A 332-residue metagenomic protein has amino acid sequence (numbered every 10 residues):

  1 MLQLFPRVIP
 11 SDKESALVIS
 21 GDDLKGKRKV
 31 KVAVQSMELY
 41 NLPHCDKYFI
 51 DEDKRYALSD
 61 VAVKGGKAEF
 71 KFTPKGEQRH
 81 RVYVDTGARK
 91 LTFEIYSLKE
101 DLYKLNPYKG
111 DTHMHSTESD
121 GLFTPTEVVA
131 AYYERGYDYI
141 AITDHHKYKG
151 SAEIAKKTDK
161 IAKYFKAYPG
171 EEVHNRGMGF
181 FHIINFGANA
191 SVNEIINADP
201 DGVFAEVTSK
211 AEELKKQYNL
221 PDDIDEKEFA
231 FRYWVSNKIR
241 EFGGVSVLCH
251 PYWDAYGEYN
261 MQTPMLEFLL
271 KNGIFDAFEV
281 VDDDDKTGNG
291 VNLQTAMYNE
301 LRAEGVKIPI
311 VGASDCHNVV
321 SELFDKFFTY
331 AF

Functional and structural regions predicted by a protein language model:
M1-P107, P125, V129, G177-N189 (+1 more regions): Charged catalytic cores and adjacent phosphate/nucleic-acid-binding surfaces used for phosphate/nucleic-acid chemistry
E100-F242, C249, V280-L293, A313-N318: A metal-dependent hydrolase metal-coordination microenvironment
Y252-W253: Active-site cradle of extracellular carbohydrate-active enzymes
